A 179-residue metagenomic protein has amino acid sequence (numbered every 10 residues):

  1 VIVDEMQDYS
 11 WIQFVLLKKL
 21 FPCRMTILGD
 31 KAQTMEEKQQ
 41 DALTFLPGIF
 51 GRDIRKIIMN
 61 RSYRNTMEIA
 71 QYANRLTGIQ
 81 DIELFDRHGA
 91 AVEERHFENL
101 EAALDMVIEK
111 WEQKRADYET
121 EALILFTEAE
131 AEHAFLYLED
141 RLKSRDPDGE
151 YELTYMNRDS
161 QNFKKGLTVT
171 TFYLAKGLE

Functional and structural regions predicted by a protein language model:
D4: Walker B catalytic carboxylates
Q7-E179: Conserved helicase motor core of SF1/SF2 NTP-dependent helicases
